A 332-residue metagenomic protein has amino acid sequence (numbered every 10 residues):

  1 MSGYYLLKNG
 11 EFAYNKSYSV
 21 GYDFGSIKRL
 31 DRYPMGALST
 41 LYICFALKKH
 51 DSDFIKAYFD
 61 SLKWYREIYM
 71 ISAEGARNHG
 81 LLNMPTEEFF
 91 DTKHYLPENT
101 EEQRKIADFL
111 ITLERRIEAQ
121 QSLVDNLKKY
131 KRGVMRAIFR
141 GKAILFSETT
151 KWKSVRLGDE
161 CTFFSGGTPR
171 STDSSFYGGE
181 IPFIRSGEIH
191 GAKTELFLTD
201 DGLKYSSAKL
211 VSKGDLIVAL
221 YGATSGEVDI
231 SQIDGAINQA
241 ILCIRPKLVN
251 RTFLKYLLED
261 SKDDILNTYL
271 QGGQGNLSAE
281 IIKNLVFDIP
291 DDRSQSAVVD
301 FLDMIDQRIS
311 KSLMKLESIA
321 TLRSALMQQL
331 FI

Functional and structural regions predicted by a protein language model:
M1-A13, G158-T172, R185-K213: Sequence-specific dsDNA recognition surfaces
A13-N15, T112, V218-A219, M304: A generic structural signal for residues embedded in beta-strands
G21-R29, S225-S231: Short, Lys/Arg- and Gly-enriched loop/turn segments at beta-strand edges
R32-F54, I237-Y256: Short peripheral tails and domain-boundary helices/loops at the edges of structured domains
M35-L41, E74-E101, L220, G235-L242 (+2 more regions): A short glycine-rich beta-alpha junction/loop motif
L96-K153, V286-I332: Amphipathic alpha-helical coiled-coil/heptad-repeat segments
F146-G167, F183, A192, N284 (+1 more regions): Non-catalytic DNA-recognition/assembly elements of restriction-modification systems
